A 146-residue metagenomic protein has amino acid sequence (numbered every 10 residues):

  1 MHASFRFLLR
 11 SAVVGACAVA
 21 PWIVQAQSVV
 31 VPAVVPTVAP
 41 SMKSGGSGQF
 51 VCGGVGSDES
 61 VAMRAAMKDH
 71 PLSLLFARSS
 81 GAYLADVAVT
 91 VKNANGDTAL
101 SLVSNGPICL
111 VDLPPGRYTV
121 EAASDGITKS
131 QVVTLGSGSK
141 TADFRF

Functional and structural regions predicted by a protein language model:
H2-A12: Bacterial N-terminal signal peptides that target proteins for export
S11-A20: Bacterial N-terminal signal peptides
Q25-V87, S124-F146: Primarily secretory-pathway and cell-envelope proteins
A88-A99: Short amphipathic beta-strand segments in non-cytosolic proteins
A99-S104, V133-T134: Short beta-strand segments within Ig-like beta-sandwich modules, predominantly Fibronectin type-III
G106-D112: Short, surface-exposed beta-strand/beta-hairpin micro-motifs centered on an aromatic residue
L113-G116, G136: Hydrophobic loop/turn residues within beta-sheet-rich immunoglobulin-like superfamily modules
G116-A122: A short tyrosine-centered beta-strand micro-motif
